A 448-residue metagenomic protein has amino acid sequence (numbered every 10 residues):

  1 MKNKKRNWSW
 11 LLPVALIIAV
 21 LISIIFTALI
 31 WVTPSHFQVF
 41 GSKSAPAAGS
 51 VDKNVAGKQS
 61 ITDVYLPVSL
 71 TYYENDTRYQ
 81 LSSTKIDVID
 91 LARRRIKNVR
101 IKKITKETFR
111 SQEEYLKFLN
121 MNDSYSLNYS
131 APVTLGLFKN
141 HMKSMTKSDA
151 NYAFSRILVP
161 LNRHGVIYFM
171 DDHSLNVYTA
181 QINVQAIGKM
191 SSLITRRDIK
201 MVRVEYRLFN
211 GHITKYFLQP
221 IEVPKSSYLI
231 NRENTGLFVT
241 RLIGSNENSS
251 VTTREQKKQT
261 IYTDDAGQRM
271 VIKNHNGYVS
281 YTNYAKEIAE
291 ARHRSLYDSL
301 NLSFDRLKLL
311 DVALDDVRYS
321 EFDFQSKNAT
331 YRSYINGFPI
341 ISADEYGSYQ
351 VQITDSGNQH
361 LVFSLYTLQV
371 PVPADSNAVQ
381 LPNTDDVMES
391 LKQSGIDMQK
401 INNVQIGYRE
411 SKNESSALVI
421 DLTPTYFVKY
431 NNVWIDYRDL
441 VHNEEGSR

Functional and structural regions predicted by a protein language model:
M1-W8: N-terminal Lys/Arg-rich, disordered targeting/topogenic segments
S9-I30: Hydrophobic membrane-insertion alpha-helices, especially the h-region of bacterial N-terminal signal peptides
I25-S295: Preferential activation on post-signal-peptide N-terminal prodomains/segments of secreted or lumenal proteins
I96, T235, K286-S326, V372-S415: Short, non-transmembrane alpha-helical segments in secretory-pathway proteins
T240-H275, V279-T282, A313-N358, F363-L365 (+1 more regions): Exposed beta-strand-loop-beta-strand "reactive/processing" segments of non-cytosolic proteins
S356-Q380: Short helix-loop boundary/capping segments
H442-R448: Extended, non-globular interaction scaffolds
